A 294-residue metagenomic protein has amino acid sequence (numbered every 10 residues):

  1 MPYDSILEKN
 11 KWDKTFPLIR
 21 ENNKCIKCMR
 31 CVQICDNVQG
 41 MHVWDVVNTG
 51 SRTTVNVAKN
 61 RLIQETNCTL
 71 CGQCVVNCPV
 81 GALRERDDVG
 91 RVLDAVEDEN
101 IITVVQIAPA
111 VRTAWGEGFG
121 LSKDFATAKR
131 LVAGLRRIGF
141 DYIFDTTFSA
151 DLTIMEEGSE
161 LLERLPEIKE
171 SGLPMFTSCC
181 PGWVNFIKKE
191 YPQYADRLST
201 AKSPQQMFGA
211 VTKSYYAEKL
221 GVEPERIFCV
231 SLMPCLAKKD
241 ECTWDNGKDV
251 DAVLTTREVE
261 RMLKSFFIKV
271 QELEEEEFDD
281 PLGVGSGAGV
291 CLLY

Functional and structural regions predicted by a protein language model:
M1-L70, V76, L83-D98, I102: Fe-S ferredoxin-like electron-transfer domains and their immediately adjacent linker/connector regions across
C31, V38-G40, C74, P79 (+4 more regions): Short loop/turn motifs at secondary-structure junctions
E85-Y294: Iron-sulfur-associated redox domains of electron-transfer enzymes in respiratory and anaerobic energy metabolism
